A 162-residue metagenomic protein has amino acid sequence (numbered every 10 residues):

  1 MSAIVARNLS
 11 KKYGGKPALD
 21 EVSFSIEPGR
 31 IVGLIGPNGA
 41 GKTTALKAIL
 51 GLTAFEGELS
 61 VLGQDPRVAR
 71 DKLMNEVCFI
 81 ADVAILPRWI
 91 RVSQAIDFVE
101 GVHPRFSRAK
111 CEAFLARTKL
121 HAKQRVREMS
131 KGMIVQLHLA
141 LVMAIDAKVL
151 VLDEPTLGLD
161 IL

Functional and structural regions predicted by a protein language model:
K16-P17, D71: Short coil-to-beta microelement around the adenine-binding A-loop and adjacent beta1/P-loop entry of ABC ATPase
V32-P37: The feature captures the beta-strand-to-loop junction immediately N-terminal to the Walker
G51, F55-V68, K72-L73: Conserved ABC transporter NBD signature motif
A81-H138: ABC-family P-loop ATPase nucleotide-binding domains
L150-E154, L159: Catalytic Walker B motif of ABC-type/P-loop ATPase nucleotide-binding domains
